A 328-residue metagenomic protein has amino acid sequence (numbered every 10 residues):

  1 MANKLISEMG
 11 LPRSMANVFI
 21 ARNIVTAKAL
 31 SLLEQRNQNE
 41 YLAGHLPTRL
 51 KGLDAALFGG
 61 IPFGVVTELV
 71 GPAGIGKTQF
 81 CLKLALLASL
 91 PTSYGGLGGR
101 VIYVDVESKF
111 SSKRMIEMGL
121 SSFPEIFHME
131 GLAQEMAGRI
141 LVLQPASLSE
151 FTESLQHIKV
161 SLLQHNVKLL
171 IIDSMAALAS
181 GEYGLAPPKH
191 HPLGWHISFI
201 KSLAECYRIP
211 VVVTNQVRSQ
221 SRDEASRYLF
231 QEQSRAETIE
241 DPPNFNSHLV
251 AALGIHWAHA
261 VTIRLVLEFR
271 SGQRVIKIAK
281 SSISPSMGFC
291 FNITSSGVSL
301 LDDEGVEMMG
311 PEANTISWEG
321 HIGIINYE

Functional and structural regions predicted by a protein language model:
M1-Q35: Compact, charge-rich alpha-helical regulatory domains located at protein termini
V18, L33-I126, N326: The Walker A/P-loop phosphate-binding site
P47-L50, F63, T78, S112 (+4 more regions): Amphipathic alpha-helical transducer elements in NTP-driven molecular machines
A56-G60, P72, L87-G95, M118-E125 (+6 more regions): Conserved, well-folded catalytic cores of nucleic-acid-processing and energy-transducing macromolecular machines
T67-L69, I102-V104, L141-L143, V212 (+1 more regions): Hydrophobic/aromatic beta-strand patches that form the interior of the parallel beta-sheet core in alpha/beta enzyme
G74, S108-K109, S147-S149, A176-A177 (+3 more regions): Conserved beta-strand elements of beta-rich interaction domains across eukaryotes, especially beta-propellers
G96-P188: Conserved inter-motif catalytic segment of the P-loop NTP-binding fold
H190-G194, S198, S202-S317: Phosphate-binding/switch region of NTP-binding enzymes
